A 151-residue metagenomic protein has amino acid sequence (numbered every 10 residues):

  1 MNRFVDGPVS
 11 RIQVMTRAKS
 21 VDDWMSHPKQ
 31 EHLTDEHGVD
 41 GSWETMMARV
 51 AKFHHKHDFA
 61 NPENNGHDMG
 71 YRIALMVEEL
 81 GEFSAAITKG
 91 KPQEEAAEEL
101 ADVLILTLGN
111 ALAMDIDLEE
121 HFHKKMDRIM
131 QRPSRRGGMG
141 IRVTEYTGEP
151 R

Functional and structural regions predicted by a protein language model:
R3-R151: Flexible "arm" and connector segments at domain edges
